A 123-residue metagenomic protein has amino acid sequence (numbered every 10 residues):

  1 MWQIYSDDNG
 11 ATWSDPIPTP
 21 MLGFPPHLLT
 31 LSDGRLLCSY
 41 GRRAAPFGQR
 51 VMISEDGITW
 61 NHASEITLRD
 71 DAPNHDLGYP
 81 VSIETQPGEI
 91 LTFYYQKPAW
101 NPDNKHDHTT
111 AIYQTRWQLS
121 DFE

Functional and structural regions predicted by a protein language model:
M1-E123: Asp-box/BNR beta-propeller blade signature and adjacent active/binding-site loops in extracellular glycan-interacting
